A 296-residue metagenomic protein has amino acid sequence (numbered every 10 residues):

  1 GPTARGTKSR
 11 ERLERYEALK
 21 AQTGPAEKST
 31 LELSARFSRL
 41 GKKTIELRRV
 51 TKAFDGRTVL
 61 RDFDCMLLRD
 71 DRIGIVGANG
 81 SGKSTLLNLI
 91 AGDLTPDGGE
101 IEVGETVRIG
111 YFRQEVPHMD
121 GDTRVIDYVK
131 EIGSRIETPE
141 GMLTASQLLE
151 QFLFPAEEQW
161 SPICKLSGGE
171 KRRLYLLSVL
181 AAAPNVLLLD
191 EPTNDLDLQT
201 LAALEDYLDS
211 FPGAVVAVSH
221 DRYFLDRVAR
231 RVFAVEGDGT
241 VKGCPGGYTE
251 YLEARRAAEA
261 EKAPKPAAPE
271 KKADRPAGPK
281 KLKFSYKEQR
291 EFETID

Functional and structural regions predicted by a protein language model:
G1, L19-Q22: Amphipathic, soluble alpha-helical interaction motifs
G1-S9: Short intracellular "coupling" helices and adjacent cytoplasmic loop segments at the cytosolic face of multi-pass
R10-L13, E17-K20, Q289, D296: Alpha-helical coiled-coil heptad-repeat register
T23-E27: Amphipathic alpha-helical coiled-coil segments
S29, L33-D296: ABC ATP-binding cassette signature C-motif
